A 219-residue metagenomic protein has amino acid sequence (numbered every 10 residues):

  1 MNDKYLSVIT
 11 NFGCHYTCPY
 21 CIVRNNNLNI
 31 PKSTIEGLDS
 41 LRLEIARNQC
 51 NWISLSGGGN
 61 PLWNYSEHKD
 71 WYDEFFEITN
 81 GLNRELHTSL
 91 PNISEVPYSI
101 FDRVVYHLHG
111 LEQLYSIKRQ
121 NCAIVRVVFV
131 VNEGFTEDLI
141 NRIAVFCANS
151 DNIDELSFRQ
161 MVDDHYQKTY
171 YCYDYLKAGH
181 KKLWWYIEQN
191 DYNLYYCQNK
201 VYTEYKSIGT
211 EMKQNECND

Functional and structural regions predicted by a protein language model:
M1-I30, R47-W52, S207-G209: N-terminal [4Fe-4S]-dependent radical SAM core
Y5, R24-E36, Q49-E67, F76-S94 (+3 more regions): Core AdoMet radical
H15, R47, Y98, N149-S150: Alpha-helix termination/capping residues and helix-transition junctions
T17, S89, K200-E204: Short, well-ordered strand-loop elements centered on a beta-strand within folded domains, enriched for acidic residues
I30-K32, D102, Y106-D219: Radical SAM enzyme [4Fe-4S]-AdoMet core and its adjacent flexible, acidic and glycine-rich loops/tails across
G37-R42, N92-P97, T136-C147: Short, acidic/polar
L41-I45, K69-F76, L114-K118, I140-A144: Generic structural signal for well-ordered alpha-helices, preferentially at hydrophobic/aromatic core positions
E74-G81, F146, S150: Alpha-helical structural signal in soluble globular domains
